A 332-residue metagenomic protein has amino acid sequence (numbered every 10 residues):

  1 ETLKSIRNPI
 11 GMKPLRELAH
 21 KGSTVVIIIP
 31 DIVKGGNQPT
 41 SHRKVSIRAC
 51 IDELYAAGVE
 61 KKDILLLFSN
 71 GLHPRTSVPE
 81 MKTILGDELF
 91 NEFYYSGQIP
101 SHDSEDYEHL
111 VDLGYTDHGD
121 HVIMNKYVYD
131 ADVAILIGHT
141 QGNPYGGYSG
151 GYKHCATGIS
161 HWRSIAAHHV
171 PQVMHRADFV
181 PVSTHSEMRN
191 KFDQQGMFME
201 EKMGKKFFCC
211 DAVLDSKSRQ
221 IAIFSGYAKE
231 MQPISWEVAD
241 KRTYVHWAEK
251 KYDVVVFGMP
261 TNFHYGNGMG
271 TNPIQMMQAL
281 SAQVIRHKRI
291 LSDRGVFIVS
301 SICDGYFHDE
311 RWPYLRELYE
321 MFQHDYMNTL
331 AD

Functional and structural regions predicted by a protein language model:
E1-L3: N-terminal amphipathic/basic leader segments beginning at the initiator methionine
M12-P74, Q278-I290, G295-V296, Y314: N-terminal active-site beta-alpha-beta segment that forms phosphate/nucleotide-binding and substrate-recognition loops
I28-I32, G138, A212-L214, Y252-N262 (+1 more regions): Short loop/turn segments at strand-loop or loop-helix junctions that form parts of catalytic or ligand-binding pockets
K34-G36, H73-T76, G142-Y145, S216-Q220 (+2 more regions): Flexible loop/turn segments at secondary-structure boundaries
G36-H42, Y145-Y152, G266-I274: Glycine/threonine-rich flexible loop motifs
T40-D120: Well-ordered mid-protein domain cores that form the structural environment of catalytic cofactors
F90-K251, G258, A279-L291: Conserved, well-structured core segments that form the ligand-binding/active-site neighborhood of functional domains
G270, I274-D332: C-terminal catalytic subdomain
